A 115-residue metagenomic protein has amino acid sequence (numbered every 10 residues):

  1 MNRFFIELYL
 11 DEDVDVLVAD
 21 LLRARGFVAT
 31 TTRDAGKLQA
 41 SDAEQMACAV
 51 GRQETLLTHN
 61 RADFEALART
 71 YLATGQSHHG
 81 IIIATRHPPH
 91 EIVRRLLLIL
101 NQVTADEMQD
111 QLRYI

Functional and structural regions predicted by a protein language model:
M1-E12, V16-A19, R23-A24, K37 (+2 more regions): Acidic, PIN/NYN-like endoribonuclease modules and their adjacent C-terminal/linker elements
V28-A40: Conserved BB-loop
T31, L56, I83: Short catalytic-loop micro-motif centered on adjacent basic/acidic residues
D42, C48-L67: Acidic, metal-binding active-site segment of PIN/NYN-like and related structure-specific nucleases
